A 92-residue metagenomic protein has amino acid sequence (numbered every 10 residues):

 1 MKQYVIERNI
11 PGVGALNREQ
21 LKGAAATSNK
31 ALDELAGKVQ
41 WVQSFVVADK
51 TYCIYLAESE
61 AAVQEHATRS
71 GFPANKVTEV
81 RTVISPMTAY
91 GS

Functional and structural regions predicted by a protein language model:
M1-D33, Q40, K50, S85-S92: Short S/T/G/P-rich N-terminal loop/turn motif that feeds into the first structured element of a domain
R8, Y55-L56: Residue-level recognition of conserved beta-strand positions in structured domain cores
P11, C53, A67: Short, flexible active-site loop motifs that bind/organize anionic cofactors or intermediates
E34, Q43-F45, A67: Generic marker of residues within folded, mature protein domains
G37-Q43, K76: A short linear hydrophobic-aromatic micro-motif
V42-I54, A61-V63: Amphipathic, hydrophobic secondary-structure cores in small proteins
L56-V83: An amphipathic, aromatic/His-enriched active-site/gating alpha helix that lines ligand/cofactor pockets
